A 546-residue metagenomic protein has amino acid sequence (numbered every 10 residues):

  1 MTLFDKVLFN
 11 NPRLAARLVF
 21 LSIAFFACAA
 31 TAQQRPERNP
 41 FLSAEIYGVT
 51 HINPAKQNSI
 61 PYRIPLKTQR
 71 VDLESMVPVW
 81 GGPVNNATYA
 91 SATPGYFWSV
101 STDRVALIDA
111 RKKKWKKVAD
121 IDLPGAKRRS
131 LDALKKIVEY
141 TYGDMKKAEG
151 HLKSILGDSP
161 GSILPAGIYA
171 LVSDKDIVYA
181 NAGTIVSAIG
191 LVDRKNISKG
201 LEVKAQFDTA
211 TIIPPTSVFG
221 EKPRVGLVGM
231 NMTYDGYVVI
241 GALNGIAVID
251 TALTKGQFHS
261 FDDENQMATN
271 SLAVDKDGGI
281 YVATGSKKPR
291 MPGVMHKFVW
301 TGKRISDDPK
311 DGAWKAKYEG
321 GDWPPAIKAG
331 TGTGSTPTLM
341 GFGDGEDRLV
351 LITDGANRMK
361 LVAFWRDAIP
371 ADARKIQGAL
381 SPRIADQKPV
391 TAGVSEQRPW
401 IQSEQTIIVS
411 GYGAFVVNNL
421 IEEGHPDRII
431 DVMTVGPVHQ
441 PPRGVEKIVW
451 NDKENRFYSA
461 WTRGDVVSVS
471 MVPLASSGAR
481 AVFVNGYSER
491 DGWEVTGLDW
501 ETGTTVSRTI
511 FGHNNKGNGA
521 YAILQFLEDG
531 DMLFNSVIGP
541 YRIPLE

Functional and structural regions predicted by a protein language model:
Q33-S154, K175, L545-E546: Sequence/structural signature of beta-propeller modules and their immediately flanking N-terminal secretory/stalk
W80-P94, K136-D174, V218-T233, N270-K276 (+4 more regions): Structural signature of eukaryotic scaffold interfaces centered on beta-propeller domains
T102-R111, G183-R194, L243-D250, K288-F298 (+4 more regions): Structural motif
K146-A166, G183-I185, V192-M232, L253-S271 (+1 more regions): Asp-box/WD-like beta-propeller blade repeats and closely related beta-sheet repeat scaffolds
A273-R398: Long, internal scaffold/assembly segments composed of regular secondary structure
L349, Q402-T505, T509: Loop/turn-rich, solvent-exposed surfaces of beta-rich toroidal or solenoidal domains
D386-Q402, W461-V472, T504-E528: Conserved blade-ending motifs and adjacent loop-strand segments that build the rim/top face of beta-propeller domains
G519-E546: Blade-level signature of beta-propeller repeat domains, shared across WD40, Kelch, NHL, RCC1 and BNR/Asp-box propellers
